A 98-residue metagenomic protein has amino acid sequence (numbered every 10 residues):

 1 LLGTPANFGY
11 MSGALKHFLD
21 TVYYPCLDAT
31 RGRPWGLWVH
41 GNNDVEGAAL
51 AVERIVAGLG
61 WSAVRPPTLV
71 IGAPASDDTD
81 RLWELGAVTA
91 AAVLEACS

Functional and structural regions predicted by a protein language model:
L2-A63: Helix-loop-strand module that forms the ligand-binding subsite of alpha/beta enzymes
S62-S98: Glycine-rich phosphate/pyrophosphate-binding loop and the adjoining helix
